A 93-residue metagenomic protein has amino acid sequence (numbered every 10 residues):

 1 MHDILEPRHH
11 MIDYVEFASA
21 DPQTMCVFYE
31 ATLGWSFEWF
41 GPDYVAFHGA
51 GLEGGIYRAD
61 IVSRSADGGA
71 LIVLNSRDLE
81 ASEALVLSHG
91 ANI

Functional and structural regions predicted by a protein language model:
M1-C26, G69-L74: N-terminal beta-strand motif that seeds the catalytic metal site of vicinal oxygen chelate
L5, A59-R64, N92-I93: A general structural signal for short secondary-structure boundary/capping elements
L5-R8, E30, G49, S65: Generic structural signal for beta-strand residues in well-ordered domains
D21-P22, I72-I93: Vicinal oxygen chelate
M25-E30, V86: Conserved active-site tyrosine of GNAT-family acetyltransferases
A31-F37, G90-I93: Conserved acetyl-CoA-binding loop of GNAT-fold acetyltransferases
W35-G69: Conserved short beta-strand elements that form part of the metal-binding/catalytic scaffold of enzyme active sites
